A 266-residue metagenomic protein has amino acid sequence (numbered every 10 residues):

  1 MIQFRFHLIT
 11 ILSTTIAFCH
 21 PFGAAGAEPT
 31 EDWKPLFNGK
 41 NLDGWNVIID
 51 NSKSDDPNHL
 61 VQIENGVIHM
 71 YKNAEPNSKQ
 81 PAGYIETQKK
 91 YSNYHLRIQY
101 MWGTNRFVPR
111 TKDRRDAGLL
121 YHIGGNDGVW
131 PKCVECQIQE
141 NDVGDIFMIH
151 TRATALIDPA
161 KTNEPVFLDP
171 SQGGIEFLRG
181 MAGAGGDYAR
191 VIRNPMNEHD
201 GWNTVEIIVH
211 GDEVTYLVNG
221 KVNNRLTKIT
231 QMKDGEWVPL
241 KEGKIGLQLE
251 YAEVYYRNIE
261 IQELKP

Functional and structural regions predicted by a protein language model:
M1-I11: Bacterial N-terminal signal peptides that target proteins for export
I9-H20: Bacterial N-terminal signal peptides
A24-P266: Carbohydrate-interacting regions of secretory-pathway proteins
